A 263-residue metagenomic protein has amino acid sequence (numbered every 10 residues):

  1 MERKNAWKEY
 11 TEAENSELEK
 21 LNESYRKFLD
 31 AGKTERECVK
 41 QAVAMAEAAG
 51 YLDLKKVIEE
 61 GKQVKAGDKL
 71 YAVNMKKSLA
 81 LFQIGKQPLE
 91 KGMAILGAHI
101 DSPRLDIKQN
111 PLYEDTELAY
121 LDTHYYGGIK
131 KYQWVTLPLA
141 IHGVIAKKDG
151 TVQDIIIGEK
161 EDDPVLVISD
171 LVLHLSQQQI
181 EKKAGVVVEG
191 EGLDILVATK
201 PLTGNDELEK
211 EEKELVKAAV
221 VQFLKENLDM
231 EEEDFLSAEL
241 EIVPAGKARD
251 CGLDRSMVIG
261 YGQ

Functional and structural regions predicted by a protein language model:
M1-Q263: N-terminal hydrophobic/helix-forming segments and targeting peptides
